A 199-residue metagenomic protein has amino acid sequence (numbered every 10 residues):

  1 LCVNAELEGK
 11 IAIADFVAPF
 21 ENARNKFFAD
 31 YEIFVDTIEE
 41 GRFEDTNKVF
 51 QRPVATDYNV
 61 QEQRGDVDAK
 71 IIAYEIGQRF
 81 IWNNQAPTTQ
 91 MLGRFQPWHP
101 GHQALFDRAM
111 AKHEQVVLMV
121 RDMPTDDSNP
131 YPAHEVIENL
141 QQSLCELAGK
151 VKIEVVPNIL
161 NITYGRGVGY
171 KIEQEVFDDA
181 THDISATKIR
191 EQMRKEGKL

Functional and structural regions predicted by a protein language model:
L1-A5: Conserved alpha-helical scaffold flanking the Walker A/P-loop in AAA+ ATPase domains
E6-L7, A14-A55, G165: ATP-dependent NMP and nucleoside kinases share a basic, alpha-helical "lid"
A12-A18, L147, E154: Phosphate-bearing ligand-interacting subdomains that bind or position ATP/ADP/UDP/GDP/NAD(P) or nucleotide-linked
D15, F34-D36, V60-E62, M119-V120: Conserved beta-strand segments of the P-loop GTPase G domain that flank and frequently precede/overlap
Y31, N47-N84: NTP-dependent small-molecule kinase module
E32-F34, D57-V60, T89, V116: Short, well-ordered beta-strand core segments
E40-F50, D68-I72, H182-K188: Short, charged, surface-exposed secondary-structure boundary motifs
R79-L199: Nucleotidyltransferase catalytic core that binds NTPs
